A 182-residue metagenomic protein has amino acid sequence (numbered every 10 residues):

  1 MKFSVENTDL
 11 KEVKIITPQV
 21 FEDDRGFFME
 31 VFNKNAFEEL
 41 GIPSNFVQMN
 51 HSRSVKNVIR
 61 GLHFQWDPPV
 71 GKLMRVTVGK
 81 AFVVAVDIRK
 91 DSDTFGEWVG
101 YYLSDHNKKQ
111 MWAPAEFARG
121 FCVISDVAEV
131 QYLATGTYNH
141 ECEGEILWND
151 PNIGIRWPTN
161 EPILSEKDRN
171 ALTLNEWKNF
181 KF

Functional and structural regions predicted by a protein language model:
M1-H106, V127, T137-F182: Non-catalytic, conserved peripheral segments adjacent to functional cores
L103-D126: Conserved metal-binding segment of the jelly-roll/cupin
V130-Q131: Compact nucleic-acid interaction/catalytic patches
A134: Nucleotide-sugar donor-binding loop of glycosyltransferases
